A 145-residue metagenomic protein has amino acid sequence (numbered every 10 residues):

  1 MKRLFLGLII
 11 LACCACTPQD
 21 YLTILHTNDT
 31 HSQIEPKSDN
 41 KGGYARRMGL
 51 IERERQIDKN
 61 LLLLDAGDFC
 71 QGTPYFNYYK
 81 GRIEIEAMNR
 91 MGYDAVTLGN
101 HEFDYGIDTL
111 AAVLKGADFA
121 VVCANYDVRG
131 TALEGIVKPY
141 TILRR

Functional and structural regions predicted by a protein language model:
L4-C13: Sec-dependent N-terminal signal peptides
C16-R145: Acidic, metal/ion-coordinating pockets
